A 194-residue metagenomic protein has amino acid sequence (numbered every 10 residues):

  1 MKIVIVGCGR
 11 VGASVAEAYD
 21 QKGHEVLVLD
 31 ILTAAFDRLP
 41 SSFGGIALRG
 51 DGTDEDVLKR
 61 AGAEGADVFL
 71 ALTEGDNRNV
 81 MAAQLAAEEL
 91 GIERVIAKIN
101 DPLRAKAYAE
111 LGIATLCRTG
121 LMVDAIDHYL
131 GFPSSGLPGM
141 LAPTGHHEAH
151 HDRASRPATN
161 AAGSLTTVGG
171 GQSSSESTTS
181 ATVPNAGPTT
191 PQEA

Functional and structural regions predicted by a protein language model:
M1-A194: Cytosolic regulatory regions of ion transport systems
